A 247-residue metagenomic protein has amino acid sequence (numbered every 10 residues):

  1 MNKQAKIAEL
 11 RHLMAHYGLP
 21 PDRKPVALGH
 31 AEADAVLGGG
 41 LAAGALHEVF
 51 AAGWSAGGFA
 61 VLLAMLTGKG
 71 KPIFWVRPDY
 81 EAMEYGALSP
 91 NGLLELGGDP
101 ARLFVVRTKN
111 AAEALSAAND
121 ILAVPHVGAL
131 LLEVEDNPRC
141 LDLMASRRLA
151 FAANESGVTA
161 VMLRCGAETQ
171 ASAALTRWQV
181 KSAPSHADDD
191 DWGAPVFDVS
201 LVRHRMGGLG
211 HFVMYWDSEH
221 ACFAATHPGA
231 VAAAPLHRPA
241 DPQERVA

Functional and structural regions predicted by a protein language model:
M1, G207-A247: C-terminal regions of RecA-like/P-loop NTPase motor modules
M1-W75, G86, E95-A101, H237-A247: Detector for small/aliphatic-rich hydrophobic stretches
A33, V49, L103, L130 (+2 more regions): Conserved RecA-like P-loop NTPase ATPase core
K71-G128, E133: Conserved inter-motif catalytic segment of the P-loop NTP-binding fold
L94-L96, A174-V196: Acidic, Ser/Thr-rich peripheral helices and adjacent loops at domain boundaries
G97-G98, F151-V158, W192, M206: Arginine/glycine-rich "motif VI" loop of SF2 helicases in the C-terminal RecA-like domain
V106-P184: P-loop NTPase motor core
D190-L209: A charged, well-structured terminal subsegment
